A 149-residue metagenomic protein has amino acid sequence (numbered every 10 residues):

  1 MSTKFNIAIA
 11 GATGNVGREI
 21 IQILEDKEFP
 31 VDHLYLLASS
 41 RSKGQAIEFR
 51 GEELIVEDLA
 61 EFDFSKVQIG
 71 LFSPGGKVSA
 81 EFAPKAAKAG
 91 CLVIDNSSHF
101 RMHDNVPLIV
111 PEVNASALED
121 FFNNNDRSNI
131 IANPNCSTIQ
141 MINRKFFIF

Functional and structural regions predicted by a protein language model:
S2-F149: N-terminal Rossmann-like NAD(P) cofactor-binding subdomain of oxidoreductases, focused on the glycine-rich
